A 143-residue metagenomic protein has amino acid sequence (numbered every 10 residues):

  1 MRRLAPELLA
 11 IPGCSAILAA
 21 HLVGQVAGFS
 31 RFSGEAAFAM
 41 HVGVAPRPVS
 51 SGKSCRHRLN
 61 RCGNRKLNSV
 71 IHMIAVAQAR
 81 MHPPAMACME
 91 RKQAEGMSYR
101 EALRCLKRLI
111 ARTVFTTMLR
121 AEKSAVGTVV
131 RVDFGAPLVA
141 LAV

Functional and structural regions predicted by a protein language model:
M1-V143: A detector of single, family-specific signature residues that are central to catalytic or substrate-handling motifs
